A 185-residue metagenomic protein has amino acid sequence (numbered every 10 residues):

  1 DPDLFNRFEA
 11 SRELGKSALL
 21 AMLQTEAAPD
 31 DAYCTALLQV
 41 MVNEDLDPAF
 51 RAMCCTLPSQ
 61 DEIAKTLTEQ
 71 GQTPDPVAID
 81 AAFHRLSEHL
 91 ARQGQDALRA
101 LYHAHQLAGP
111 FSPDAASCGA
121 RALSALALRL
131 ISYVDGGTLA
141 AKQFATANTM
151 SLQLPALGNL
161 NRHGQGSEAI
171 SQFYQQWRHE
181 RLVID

Functional and structural regions predicted by a protein language model:
D1-D185: Long, ordered, helix-rich scaffold segments
